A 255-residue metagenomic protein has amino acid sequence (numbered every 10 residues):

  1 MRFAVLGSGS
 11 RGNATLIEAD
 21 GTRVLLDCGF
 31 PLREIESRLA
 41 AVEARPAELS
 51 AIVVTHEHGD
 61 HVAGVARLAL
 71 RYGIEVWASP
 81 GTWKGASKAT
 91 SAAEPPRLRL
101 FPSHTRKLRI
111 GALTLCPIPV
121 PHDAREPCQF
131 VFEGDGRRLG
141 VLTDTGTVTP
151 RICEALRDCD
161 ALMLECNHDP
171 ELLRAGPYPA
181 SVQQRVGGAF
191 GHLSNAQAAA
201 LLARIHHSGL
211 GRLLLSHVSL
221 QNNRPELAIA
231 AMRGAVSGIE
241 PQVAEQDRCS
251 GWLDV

Functional and structural regions predicted by a protein language model:
M1-V42, E126-D144, A161: Conserved beta-strand hairpin/beta-sheet module of binuclear metal-dependent hydrolase folds, prominently
A4-A14, V54-L70, W83-S87, P117-I118: Structured catalytic core of nucleotide-sugar glycosyltransferases
G7, A51, L98-P102, I239-C249: Beta-strand->loop->alpha-helix junctions that form or flank phosphate-binding loops in nucleotide-handling enzymes
L26-G29, L49-E57, W77-P80, G140-T143 (+3 more regions): Active-site neighborhood of phospho(di)ester-bond hydrolases with catalytic His/Asp-centered motifs
L32-A78: Active-site metal-binding motif and surrounding structural segment of the metallo-beta-lactamase
H58-V62, W83-G85, A124-R125, T147-P150 (+2 more regions): Active-site environment of divalent metal-dependent phosphoester hydrolases
P80-G136: Metallo-beta-lactamase
P150-R248: Cap/insert and terminal regions of metallo-dependent hydrolase folds
